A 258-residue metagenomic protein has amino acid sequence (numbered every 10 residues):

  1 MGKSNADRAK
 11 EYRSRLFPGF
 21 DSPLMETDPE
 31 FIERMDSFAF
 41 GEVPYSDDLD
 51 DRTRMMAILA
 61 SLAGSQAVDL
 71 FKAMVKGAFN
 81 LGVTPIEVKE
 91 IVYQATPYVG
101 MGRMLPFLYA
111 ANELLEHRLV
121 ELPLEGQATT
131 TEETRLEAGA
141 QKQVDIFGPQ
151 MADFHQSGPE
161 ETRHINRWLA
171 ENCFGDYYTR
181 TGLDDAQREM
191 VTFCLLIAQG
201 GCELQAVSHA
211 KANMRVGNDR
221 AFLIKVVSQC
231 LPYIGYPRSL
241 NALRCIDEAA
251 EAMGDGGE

Functional and structural regions predicted by a protein language model:
M1-D51, M104-D185, R215, P232 (+1 more regions): Acidic, glycine/proline-rich low-complexity segments that act as flexible tails and inter-domain linkers
I32-D36, G64-F71, R167-A170, G200-A206: Short acidic alpha-helix initiation/capping motifs at coil-to-helix transition points, especially at protein N-termini
D50, Q66-K89, R103-H117, C202-K225 (+1 more regions): Extended intrinsically disordered, low-complexity coil regions enriched in Ser, Thr, Gly, Ala and often Pro
T53-L62, I91-V92, Q187-I197, A206 (+1 more regions): Short, structured motif recognition centered on aromatic/hydrophobic residues
A63, L81, Q94-M101, I197-A198 (+2 more regions): A short structural micro-motif
T181, C194-G200, N213: Short, glycine/charged-rich beta-strand-loop motifs at protein surfaces that mediate ligand recognition and catalysis
